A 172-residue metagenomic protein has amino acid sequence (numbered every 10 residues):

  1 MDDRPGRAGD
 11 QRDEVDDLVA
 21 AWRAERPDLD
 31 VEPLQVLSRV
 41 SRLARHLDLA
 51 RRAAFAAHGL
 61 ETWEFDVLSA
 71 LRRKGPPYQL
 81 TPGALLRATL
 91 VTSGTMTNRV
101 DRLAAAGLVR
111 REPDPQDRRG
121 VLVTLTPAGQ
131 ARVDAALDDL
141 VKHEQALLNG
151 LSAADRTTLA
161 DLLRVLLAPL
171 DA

Functional and structural regions predicted by a protein language model:
M1-H58: N-terminal leader segment of winged-helix/HTH proteins
R4-D16, H58, T62-F65, K74-P76 (+3 more regions): Anionic, Ser/Thr-rich low-complexity intrinsically disordered regions
V31, S41, R45, L49-T92: N-terminal helix-turn-helix DNA-binding core of bacterial DNA-binding proteins
L34-L37, S41, R45, L90 (+3 more regions): Short amphipathic alpha-helical segments with heptad-repeat character
A44, L167-L170: A structural signal for well-ordered alpha-helices, especially hydrophobic packing surfaces of coiled-coils
A70-K74, L162, P169: Short amphipathic alpha-helical elements of helix-turn-helix/winged-helix folds
D101-D161: Charged, amphipathic alpha-helical coiled-coil/dimerization segments
